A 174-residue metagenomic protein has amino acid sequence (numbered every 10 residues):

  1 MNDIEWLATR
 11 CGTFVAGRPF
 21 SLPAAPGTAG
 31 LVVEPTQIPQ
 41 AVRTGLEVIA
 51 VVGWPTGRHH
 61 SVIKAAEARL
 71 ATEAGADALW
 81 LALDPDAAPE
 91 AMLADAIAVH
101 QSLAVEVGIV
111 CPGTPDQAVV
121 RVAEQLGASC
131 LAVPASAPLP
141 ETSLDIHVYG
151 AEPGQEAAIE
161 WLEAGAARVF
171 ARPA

Functional and structural regions predicted by a protein language model:
M1-A74: Conserved N-terminal beta1-alpha1 strand-loop-helix module at the mouth
W6-V15, A29-V32, E47-I49, D77-W80 (+4 more regions): Structural preference for beta-strand elements that scaffold enzyme active sites
P23-P26, A41, A71-T72, V99-H100 (+2 more regions): Generic structural signal for hydrophobic
V33-E47, R58-A65, P85-S102, G113-A118 (+2 more regions): Active-site-adjacent beta->alpha loops and helix N-cap segments on the catalytic face of soluble alpha/beta enzymes
A50-P55, E73-A87, Q125-P138, V148-A174: Glycine-rich phosphate-binding active-site loops on the catalytic face of alpha/beta enzymes
